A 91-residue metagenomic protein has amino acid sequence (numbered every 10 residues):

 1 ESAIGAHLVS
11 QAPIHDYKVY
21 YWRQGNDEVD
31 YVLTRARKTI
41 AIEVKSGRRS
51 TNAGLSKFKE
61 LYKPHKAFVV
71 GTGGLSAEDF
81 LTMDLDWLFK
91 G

Functional and structural regions predicted by a protein language model:
E1-G91: A cross-kingdom feature that marks ATP-driven nucleic-acid transaction machinery
